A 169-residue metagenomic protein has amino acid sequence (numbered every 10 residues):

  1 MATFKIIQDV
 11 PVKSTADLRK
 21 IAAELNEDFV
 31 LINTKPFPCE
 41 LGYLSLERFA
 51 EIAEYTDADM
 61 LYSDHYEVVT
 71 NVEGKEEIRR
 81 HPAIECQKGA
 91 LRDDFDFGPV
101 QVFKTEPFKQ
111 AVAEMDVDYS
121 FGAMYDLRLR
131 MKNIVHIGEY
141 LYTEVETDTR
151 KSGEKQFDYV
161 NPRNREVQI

Functional and structural regions predicted by a protein language model:
M1-A16, K20: N-proximal low-complexity "stem/linker" segments adjacent to membrane-targeting elements
N26-L41: Short beta-strand-to-loop acidic/aromatic patch adjacent to the donor-nucleotide binding site
E27, F95-A113: Conserved nucleotide-sugar donor-binding and metal-coordinating catalytic region shared by glycosyltransferases
F37-I78: Conserved donor NDP-sugar-binding/catalytic core segment of glycosyltransferases
E77-V102: A recurrent flexible, glycine/aromatic-enriched loop bordering the glycosyltransferase active site that acts as
P107, D116-Y140: A short, conserved alpha-helix in the catalytic core of glycosyltransferases
V135-Q156: Active-site donor/metal-binding and catalytic loop motifs of nucleotide-sugar-dependent glycosylation enzymes
G153-I169: Catalytic core of nucleotide-sugar-dependent glycosyltransferases
